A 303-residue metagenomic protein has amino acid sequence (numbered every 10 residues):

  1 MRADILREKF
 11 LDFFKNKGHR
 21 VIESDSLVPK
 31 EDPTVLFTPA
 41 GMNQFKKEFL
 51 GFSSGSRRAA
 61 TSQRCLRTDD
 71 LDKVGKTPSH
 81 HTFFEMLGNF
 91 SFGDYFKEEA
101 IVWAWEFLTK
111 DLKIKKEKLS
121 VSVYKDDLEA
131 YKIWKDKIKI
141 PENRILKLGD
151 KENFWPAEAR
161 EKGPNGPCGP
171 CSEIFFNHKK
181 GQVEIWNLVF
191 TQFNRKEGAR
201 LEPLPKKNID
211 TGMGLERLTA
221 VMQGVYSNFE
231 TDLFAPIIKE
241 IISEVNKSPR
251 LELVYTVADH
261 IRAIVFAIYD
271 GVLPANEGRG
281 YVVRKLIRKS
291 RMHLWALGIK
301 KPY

Functional and structural regions predicted by a protein language model:
M1-I287, H293-Y303: Structured aminoacyl-transfer and RNA-binding surfaces used for tRNA recognition/handling in the translation apparatus
